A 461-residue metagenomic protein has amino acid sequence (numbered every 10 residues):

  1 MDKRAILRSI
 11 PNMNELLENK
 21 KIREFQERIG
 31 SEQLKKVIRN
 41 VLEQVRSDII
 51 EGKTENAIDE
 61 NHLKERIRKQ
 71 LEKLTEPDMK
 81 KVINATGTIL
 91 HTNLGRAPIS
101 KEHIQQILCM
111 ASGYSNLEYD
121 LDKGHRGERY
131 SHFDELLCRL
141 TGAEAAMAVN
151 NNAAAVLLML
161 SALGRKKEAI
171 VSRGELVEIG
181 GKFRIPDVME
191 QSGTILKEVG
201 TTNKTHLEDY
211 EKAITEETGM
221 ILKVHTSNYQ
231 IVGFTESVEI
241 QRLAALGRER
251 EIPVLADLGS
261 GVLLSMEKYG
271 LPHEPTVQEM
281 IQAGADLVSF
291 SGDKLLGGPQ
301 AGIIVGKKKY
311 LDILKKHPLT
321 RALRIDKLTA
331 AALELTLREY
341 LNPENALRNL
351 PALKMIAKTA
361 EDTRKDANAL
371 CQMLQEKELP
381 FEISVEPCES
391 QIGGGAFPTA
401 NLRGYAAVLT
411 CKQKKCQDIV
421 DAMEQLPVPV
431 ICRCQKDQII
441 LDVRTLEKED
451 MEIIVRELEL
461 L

Functional and structural regions predicted by a protein language model:
M1-E72: Long amphipathic alpha-helical segments
I10-P11, I83-G87, L296-P299, L402 (+1 more regions): Short Gly/Ser/Thr- and Asp/Glu-enriched loop/turn motifs at secondary-structure junctions
E43, A85-T86, R96-D122: Glycine-rich phosphate-binding segment of PLP-dependent enzymes
D78-M79, A145-A146, F290, V428-R433: A short linear hydrophobic-aromatic micro-motif
H91-T92, D437, I454-V455, L461: Catalytic, metal-anchored helix/loop core of enzyme active sites in primary metabolism
K123-Y340, Q375, E457: Conserved PLP-enzyme active-site core in the AAT-like
K309, H317-P318, I325-E376, E386-E389 (+1 more regions): Structural motif of enzymes handling amino- and sulfur-group chemistry
A360, R364-E447, I453-I454: Conserved C-terminal alpha-helix-loop-beta "cap" of PLP-dependent enzymes that closes/shapes the active-site mouth
